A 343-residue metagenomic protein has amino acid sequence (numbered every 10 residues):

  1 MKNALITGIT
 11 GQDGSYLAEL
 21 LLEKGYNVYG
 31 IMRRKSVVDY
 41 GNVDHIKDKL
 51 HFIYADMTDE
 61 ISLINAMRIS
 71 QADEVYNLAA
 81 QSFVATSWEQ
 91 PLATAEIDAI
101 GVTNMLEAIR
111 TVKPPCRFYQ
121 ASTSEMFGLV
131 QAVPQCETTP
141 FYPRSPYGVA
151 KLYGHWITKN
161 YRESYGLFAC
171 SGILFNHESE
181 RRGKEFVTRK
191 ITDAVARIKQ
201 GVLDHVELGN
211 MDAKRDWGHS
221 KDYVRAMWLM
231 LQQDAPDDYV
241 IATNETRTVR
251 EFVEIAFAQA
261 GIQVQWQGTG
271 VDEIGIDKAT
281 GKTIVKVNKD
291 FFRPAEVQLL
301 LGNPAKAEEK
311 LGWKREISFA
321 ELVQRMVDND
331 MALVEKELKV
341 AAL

Functional and structural regions predicted by a protein language model:
M1-H177, K221, M227-L231, Q298-L299 (+2 more regions): N-terminal Rossmann-like NAD(P)+-binding domain of SDR-like oxidoreductases, especially those catalyzing
L17, E23, G30-I31, A55-T58 (+2 more regions): C-terminal substrate-binding subdomain of Rossmann-fold SDR/epimerase-dehydratase oxidoreductases
